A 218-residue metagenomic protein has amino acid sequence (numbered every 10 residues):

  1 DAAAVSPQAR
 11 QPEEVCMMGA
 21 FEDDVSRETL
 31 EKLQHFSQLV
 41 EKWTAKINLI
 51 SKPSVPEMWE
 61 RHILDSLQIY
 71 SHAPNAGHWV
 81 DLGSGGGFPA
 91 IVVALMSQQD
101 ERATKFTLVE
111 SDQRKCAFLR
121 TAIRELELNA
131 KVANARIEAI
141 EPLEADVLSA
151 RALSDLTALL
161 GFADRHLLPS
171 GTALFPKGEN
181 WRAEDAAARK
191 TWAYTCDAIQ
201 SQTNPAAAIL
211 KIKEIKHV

Functional and structural regions predicted by a protein language model:
V5-A76, R114-L126: Class I SAM-dependent transferase core
V40, V93, K177: Residue-level signal for inorganic ion chemistry
L67-A150: Conserved SAM/SAH cofactor-binding pocket of Class I
A103-T104, P169-G171: A short helix->loop->beta-strand "cap" motif at the edges of active sites that frequently abuts
L153, T157-L160: Alpha-helical transmembrane segments of helical membrane proteins, especially in multi-pass transport, channel
L160-S170: A short glycine-rich, Lys/Arg-flanked "PGG" loop and its adjoining helix->strand segment in the class I
S170-N180: Conserved beta-strand signature within the Rossmann-like core of class I S-adenosyl-L-methionine
N180-V218: Active-site capping/gating segments
